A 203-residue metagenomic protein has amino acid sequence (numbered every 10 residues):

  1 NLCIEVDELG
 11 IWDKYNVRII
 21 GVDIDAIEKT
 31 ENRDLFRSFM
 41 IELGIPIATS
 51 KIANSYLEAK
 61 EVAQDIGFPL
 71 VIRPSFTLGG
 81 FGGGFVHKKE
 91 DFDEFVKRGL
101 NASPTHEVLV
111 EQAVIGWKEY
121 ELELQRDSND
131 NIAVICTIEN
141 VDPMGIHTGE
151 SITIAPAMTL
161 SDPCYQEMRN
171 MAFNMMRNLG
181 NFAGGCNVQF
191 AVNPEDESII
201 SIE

Functional and structural regions predicted by a protein language model:
N1-V188, V192-E203: N-terminal beta-alpha lobe that positions the nucleotide/phosphoryl donor in ATP/NTP-coupled carboxylate activation
